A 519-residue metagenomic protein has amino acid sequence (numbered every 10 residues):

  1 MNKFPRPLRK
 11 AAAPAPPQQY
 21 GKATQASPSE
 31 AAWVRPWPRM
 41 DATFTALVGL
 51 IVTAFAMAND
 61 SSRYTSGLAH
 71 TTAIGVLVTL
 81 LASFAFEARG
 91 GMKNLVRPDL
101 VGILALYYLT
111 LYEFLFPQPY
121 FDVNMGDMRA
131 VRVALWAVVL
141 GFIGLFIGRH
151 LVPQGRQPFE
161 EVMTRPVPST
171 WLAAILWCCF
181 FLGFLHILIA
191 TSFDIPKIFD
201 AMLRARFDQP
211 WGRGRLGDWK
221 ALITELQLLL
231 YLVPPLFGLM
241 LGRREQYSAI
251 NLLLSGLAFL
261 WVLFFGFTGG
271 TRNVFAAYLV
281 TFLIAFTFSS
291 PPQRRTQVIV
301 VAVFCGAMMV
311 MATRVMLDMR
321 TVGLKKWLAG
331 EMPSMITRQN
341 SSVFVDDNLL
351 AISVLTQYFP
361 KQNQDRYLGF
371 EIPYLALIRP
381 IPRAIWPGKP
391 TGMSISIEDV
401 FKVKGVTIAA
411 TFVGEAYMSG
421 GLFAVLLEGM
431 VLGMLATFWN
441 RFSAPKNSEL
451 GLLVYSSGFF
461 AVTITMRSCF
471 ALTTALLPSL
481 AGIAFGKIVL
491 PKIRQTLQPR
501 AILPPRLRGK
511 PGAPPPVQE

Functional and structural regions predicted by a protein language model:
M1-T170, W177-C179, L279-T287, P291-M308 (+3 more regions): N-terminal "leader" segments that precede or initiate the main folded domain
L50-A56, L104-L115, F181-I187, L257-G266 (+2 more regions): Aromatic-anchored segments of alpha-helical transmembrane domains
S61-R63, V123-N124, F264-R272, T465-T473: Membrane-interface helix caps and helix-loop-helix hairpins in membrane proteins
S62-T71, L151-I299, V303-T321: Membrane-embedded catalytic interface detector for glycan/lipid assembly enzymes
V76-V78, L176-G183, I223-P234, G414 (+1 more regions): Hydrophobic alpha-helical transmembrane segments
G91-P98, L239-L253, R441-L453: Membrane-interface helix-loop-helix junctions at transmembrane boundaries of multi-pass membrane enzymes, predominantly
F181-I198, V298-P390: Aromatic-rich transmembrane-lumenal/periplasmic boundary elements in polytopic membrane proteins
G405-E519: Hydrophobic alpha-helical segments
